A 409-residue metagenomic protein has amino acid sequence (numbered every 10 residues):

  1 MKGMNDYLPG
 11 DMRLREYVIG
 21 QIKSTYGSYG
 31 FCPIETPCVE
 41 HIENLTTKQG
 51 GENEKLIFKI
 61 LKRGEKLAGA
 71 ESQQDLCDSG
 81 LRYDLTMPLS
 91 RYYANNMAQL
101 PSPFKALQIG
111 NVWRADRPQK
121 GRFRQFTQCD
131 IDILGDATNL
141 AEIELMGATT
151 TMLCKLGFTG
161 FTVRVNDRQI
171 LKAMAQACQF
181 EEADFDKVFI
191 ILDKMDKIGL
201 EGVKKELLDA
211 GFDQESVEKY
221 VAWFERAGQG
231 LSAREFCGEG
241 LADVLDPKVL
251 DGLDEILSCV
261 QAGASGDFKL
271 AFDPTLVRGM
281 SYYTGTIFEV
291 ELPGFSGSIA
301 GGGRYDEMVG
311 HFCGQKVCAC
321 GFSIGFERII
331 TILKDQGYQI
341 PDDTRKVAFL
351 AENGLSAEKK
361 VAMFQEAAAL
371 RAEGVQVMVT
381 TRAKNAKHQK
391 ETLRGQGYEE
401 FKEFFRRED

Functional and structural regions predicted by a protein language model:
M1-M12, L67-G69: Auxiliary tRNA-acceptor-end handling modules of aminoacyl-tRNA synthetases
D11, Y17-Y29, E40-H41, D75-L76 (+3 more regions): Positively charged, Gly/Ser-enriched RNA/tRNA-binding surfaces
C32-C38: A short beta-strand-loop structural module common to alpha/beta enzyme folds
C38-S79: Polyanion/phosphate-binding surface patch
K48-E52, A177-Q179, T286, L393-G395: Short low-complexity, flexible loop/linker segments enriched in glycine and/or proline with clustered acidic
F123-C129, V165-A173: Short, conserved phosphate-binding/catalytic loop or strand-edge motifs used in phosphoryl-/nucleotidyl-transfer
G160-I170, V188, A271-V277: Short, surface-exposed recognition loops or helix-turn segments adjacent to catalytic cores
I191, M195-G199: A glycine-rich helix N-cap at a beta->alpha junction
